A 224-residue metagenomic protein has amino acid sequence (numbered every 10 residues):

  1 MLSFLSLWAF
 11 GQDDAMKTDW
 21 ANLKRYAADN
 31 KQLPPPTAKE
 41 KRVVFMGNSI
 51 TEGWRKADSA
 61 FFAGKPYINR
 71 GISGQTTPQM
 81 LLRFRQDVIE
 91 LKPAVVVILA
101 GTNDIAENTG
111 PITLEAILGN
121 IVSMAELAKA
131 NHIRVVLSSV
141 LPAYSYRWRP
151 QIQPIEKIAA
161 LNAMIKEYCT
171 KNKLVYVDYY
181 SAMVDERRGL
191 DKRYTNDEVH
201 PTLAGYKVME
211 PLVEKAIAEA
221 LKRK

Functional and structural regions predicted by a protein language model:
M1-D13: Bacterial Sec-dependent N-terminal signal peptides
L2-S3, A38, K192: Residue-level detector of transmembrane insertion/anchoring sites
L7, G47, D185-R188: Glycine-centered flexibility motif
F10-V95: Serine-esterase "nucleophile elbow" of acetyl-processing enzymes
A60-K65, L81-K224: Alpha-helical cap/lid subdomain in secreted, periplasmic, or secretory-pathway luminal O-acyl-processing enzymes
